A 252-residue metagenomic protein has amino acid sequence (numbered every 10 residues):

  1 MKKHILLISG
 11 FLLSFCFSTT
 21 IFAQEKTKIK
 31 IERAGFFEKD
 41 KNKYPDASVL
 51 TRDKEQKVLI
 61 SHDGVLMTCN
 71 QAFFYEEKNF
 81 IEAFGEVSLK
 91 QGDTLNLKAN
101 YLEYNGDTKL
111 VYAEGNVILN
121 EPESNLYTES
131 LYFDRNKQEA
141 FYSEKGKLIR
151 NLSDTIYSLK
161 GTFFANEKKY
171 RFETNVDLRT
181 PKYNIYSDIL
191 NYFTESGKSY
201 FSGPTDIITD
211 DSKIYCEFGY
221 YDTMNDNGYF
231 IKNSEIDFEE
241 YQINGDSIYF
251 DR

Functional and structural regions predicted by a protein language model:
M1-S9: Bacterial N-terminal signal peptides that target proteins for export
S9-C16: Bacterial N-terminal signal peptides
G10, I21-F22: Serine/threonine-rich, low-complexity intrinsically disordered segments
F22-R252: N-terminal amphipathic/hydrophobic interface segments
